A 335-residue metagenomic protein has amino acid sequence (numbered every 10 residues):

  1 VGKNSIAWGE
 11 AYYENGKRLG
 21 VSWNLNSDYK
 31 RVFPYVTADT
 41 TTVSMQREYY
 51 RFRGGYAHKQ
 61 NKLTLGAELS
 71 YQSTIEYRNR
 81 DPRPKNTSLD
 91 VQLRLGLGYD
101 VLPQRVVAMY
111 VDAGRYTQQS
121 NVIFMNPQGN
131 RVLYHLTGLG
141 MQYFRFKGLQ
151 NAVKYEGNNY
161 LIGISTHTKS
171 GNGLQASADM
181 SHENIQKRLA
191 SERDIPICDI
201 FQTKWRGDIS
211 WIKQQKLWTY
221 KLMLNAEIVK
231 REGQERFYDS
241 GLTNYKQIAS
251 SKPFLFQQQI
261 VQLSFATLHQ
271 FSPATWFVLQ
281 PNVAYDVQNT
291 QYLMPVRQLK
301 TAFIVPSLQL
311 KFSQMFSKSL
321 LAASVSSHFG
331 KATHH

Functional and structural regions predicted by a protein language model:
V1, F52-H58, L93-Y99, I162-T168 (+5 more regions): Residues on the lipid-exposed face of transmembrane beta-strands in outer-membrane beta-barrel proteins
V1-G66, G96-G114, G171: Membrane-proximal, glycine/serine-rich, low-complexity loop/turn segments characteristic of large bacterial
K3-G9, N61-A67, P103-V107, S170-A176 (+3 more regions): Outer-envelope beta-barrel architecture signal
Y13-K17, H58-K62, Y71-I75, A113-T117 (+6 more regions): Transmembrane beta-strands of outer-membrane beta-barrel pores
G20-N26, Y77-P84, S120-N126, Q186-I195 (+4 more regions): Outer-membrane beta-barrel translocator domains and adjoining extracellular loop/strand segments of Gram-negative
S22-V36, A113-E156, N184-D199, D239-Y245: Short, flexible helix-coil linker/hinge segments at the edges of structured domains or between repeats
T42-Q46, R83-T87, A152-N158, I195-T203 (+3 more regions): Replace "Gram-negative outer membrane beta-barrel proteins" with "bacterial and organellar outer membrane beta-barrel
Y50-G140: Internal, well-ordered domain-core segments that constitute the primary functional module of diverse proteins
